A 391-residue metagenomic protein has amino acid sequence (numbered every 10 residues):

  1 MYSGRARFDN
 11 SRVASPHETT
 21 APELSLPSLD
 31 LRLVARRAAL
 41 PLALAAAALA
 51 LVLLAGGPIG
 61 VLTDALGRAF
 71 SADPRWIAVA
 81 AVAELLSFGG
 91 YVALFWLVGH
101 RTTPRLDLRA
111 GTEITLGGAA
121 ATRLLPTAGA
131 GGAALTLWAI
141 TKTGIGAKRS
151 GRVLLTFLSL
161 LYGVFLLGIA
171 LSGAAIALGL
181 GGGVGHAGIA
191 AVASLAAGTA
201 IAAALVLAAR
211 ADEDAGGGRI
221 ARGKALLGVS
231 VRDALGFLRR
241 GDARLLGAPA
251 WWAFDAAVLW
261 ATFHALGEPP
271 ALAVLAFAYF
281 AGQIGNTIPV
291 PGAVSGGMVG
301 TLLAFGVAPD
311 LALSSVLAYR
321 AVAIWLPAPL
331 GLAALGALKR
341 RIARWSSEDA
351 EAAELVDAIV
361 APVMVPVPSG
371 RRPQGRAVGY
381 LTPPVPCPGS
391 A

Functional and structural regions predicted by a protein language model:
M1-L116, A175-Q283, T287, P309 (+2 more regions): Predominantly cytoplasmic-facing regulatory/coupling regions of multi-pass membrane proteins
L97, A130-T143, L171, P289-F305 (+1 more regions): Re-entrant/interfacial helical elements at transmembrane boundaries that shape and gate the permeation pathway
H100-R101, R123, K142, H264-A265 (+1 more regions): Transmembrane helix-loop junction
R101, L154, G163, I169-A174 (+2 more regions): Short, structured secondary-structure boundary patches
L108-K142, G282-A293: Hydrophobic alpha-helical transmembrane segments of multi-pass membrane transport proteins
R109-E113, T127, G131-A133, K142-S159 (+1 more regions): Membrane-interface alpha-helices at helix entry/exit sites of multi-pass transporters
A119-A130, L158-A170: Mid-bilayer segments of alpha-helical transmembrane spans in multi-pass integral membrane proteins that mediate
G146, S159, G163, G241-L246: Interfacial aromatic "cap" segments that immediately flank transmembrane helices in multipass membrane proteins
